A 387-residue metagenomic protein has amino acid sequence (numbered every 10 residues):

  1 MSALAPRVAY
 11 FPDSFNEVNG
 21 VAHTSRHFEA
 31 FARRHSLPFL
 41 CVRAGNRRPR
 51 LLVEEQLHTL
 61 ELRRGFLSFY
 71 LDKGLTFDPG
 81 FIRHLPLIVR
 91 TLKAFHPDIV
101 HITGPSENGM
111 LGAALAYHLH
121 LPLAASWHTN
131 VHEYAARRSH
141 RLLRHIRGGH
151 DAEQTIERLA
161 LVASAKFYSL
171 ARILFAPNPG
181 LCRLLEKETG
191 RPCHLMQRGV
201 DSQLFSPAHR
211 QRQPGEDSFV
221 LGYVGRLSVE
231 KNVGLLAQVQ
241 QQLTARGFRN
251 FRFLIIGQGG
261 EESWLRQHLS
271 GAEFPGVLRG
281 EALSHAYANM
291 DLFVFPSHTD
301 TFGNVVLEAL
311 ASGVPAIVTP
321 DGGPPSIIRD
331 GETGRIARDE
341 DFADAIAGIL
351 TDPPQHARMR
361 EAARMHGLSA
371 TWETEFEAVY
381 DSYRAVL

Functional and structural regions predicted by a protein language model:
M1-E61: N-terminal subdomain of nucleotide-sugar transferases
G45, G180, G199: Carbohydrate-associated surface elements
Y168, V277-L278, H285-M290: Short alpha-helical donor nucleotide-sugar binding micro-motif in glycosyltransferases
P214-Q241, A337: Conserved donor-binding/catalytic core segment of Leloir-type glycosyltransferases
E262-E281: Nucleotide-activated donor-binding/catalytic signature segment of Leloir-type glycosyltransferases, i.e., the conserved
H298: Aromatic "clamp/platform" in nucleotide-sugar-dependent glycosyltransferases that forms part of the donor/acceptor
P315-V318: Short hydrophobic beta-strand element within catalytic cores of glycosyltransferases and related nucleotide-activated
R329-E340, G348-P354, L368: Conserved acidic donor-binding segment of nucleotide-sugar-dependent glycosyltransferases
